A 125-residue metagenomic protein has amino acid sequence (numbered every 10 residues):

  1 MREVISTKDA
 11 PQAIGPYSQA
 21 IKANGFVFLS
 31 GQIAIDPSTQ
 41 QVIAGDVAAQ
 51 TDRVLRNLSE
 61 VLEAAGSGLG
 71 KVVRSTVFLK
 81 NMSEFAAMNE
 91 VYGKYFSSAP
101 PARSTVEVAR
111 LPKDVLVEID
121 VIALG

Functional and structural regions predicted by a protein language model:
R2-G125: Short, polar/acidic, helix-capping and beta-turn segments at strand->helix junctions that line the mouths
